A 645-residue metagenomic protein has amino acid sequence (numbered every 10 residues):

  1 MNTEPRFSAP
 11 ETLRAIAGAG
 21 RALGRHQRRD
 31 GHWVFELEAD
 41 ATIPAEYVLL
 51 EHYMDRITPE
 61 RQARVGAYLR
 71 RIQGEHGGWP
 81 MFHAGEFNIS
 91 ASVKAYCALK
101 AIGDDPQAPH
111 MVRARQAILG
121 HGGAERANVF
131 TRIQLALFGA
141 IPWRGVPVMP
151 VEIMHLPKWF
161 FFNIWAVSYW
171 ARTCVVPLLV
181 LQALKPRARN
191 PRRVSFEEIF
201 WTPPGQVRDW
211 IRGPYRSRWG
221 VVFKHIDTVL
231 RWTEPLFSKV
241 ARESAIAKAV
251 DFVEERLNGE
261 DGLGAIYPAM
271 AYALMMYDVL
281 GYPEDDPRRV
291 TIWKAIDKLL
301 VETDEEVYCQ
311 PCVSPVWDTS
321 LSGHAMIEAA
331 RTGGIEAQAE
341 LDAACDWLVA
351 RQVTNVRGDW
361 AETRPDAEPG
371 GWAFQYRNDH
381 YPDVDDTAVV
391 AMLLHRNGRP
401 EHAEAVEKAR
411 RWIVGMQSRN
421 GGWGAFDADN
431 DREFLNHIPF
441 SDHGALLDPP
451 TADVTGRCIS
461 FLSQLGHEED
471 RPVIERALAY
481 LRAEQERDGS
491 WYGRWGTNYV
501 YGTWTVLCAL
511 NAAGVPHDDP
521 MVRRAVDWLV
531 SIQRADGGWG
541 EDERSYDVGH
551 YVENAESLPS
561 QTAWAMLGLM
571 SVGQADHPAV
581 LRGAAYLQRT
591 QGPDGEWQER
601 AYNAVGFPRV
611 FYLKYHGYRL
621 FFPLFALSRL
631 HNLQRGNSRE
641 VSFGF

Functional and structural regions predicted by a protein language model:
M1-F645: Preference for long, amphipathic alpha-helical scaffolds in soluble/luminal domains and all-alpha bundles
